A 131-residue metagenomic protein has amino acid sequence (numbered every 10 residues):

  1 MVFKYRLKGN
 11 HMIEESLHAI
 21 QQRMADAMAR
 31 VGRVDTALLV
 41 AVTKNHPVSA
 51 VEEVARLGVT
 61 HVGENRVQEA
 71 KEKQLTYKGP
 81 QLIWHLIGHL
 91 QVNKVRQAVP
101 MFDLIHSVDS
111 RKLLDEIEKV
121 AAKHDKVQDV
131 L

Functional and structural regions predicted by a protein language model:
F3-L131: Conserved alpha/beta-domain cores
